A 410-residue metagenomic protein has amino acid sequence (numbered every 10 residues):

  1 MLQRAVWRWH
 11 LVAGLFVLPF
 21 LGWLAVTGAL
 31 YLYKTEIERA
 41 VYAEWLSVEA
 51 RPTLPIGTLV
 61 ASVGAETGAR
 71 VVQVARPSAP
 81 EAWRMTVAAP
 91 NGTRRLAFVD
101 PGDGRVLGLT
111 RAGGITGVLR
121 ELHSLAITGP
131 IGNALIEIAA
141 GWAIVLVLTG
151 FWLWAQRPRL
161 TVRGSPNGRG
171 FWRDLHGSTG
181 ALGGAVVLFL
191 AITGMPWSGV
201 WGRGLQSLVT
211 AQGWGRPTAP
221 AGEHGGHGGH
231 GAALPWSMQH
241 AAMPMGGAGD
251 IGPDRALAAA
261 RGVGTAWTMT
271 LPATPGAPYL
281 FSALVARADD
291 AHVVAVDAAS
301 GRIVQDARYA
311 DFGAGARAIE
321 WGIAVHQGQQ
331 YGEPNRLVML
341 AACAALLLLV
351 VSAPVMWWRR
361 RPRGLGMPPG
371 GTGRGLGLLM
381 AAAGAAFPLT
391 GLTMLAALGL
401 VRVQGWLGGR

Functional and structural regions predicted by a protein language model:
M1-R410: Conserved histidines in hydrophobic membrane contexts and catalytic metal-binding motifs
